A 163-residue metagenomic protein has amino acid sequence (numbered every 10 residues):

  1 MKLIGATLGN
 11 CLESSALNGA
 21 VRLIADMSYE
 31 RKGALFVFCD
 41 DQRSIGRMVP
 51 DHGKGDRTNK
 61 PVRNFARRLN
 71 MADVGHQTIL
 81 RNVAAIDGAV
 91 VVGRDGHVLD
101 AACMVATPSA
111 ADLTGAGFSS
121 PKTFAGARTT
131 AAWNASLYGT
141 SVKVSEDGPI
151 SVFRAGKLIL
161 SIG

Functional and structural regions predicted by a protein language model:
M1-G163: Divalent-cation
